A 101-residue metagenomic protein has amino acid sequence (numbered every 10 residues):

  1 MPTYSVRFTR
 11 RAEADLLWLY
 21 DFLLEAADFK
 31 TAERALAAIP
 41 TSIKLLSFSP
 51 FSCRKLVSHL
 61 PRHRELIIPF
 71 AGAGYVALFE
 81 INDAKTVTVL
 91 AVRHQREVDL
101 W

Functional and structural regions predicted by a protein language model:
M1-R64: Basic, Lys/Arg-enriched alpha-helical interface segments
I68-W101: Enriched for short, Lys/Arg-rich terminal
